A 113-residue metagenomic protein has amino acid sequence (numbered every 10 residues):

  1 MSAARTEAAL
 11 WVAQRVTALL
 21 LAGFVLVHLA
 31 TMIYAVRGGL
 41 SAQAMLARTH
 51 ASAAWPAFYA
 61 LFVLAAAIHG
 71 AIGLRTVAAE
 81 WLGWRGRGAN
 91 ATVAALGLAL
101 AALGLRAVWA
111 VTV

Functional and structural regions predicted by a protein language model:
M1-V113: Membrane-embedded alpha-helical bundles that constitute the cytochrome b-like, heme-associated redox core of multi-pass
